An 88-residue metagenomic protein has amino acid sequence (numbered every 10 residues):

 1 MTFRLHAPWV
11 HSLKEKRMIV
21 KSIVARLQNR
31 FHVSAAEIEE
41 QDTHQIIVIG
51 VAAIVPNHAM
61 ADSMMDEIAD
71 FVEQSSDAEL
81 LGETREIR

Functional and structural regions predicted by a protein language model:
M1-F3, I49, E83: Hydrophobic residues positioned within well-ordered beta-strands of beta-sheet architectures
M1-N29, F71: N-terminal first-folded block
R4, I23-A35, N57-S63: Phosphate-binding glycine-rich loops and adjacent basic patches that engage nucleotide phosphates, nucleic-acid
P8-E15, Q41-T43, P56, F71 (+1 more regions): A broad, low-specificity signal for short, low-complexity segments enriched in glycine/proline and polar/charged
F31, I47, E79: Residue-level signal for beta-strand positions within conserved beta-sheet cores that form or flank
V33-I38, L80-E83: A short linear hydrophobic-aromatic micro-motif
A36-N57: Short, charge-patterned binding micro-sites
A53-R88: C-terminal structural segments of small proteins and small subunits
